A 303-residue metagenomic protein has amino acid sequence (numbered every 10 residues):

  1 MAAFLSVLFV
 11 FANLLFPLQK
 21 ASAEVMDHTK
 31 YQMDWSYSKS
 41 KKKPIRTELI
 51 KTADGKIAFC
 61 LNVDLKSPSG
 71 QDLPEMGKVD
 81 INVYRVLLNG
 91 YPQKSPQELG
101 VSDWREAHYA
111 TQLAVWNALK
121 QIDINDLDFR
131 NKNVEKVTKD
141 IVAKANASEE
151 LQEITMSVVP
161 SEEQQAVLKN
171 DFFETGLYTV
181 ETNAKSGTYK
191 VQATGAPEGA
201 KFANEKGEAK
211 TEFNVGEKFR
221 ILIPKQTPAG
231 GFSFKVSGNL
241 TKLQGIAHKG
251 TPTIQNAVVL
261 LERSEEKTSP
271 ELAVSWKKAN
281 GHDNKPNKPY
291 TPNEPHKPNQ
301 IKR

Functional and structural regions predicted by a protein language model:
M1-K20: C-terminal segment of classical bacterial N-terminal signal peptides
K20-A23, G250-R303: Intrinsically disordered, low-complexity repeat and linker tracts
S22-A147: Short, surface-exposed polybasic-aromatic patches that bind anionic ligands, especially phosphate groups
E162-E174, Q300-R303: Short, solvent-exposed loop/linker segments at the N-terminal edge of repeated beta-sheet extracellular domains
K185, Q192-G216: Low-complexity "stalk/linker" and mucin-like segments enriched in Ser/Thr/Pro/Ala/Gly
F213-P228: Short, hydrophobic beta-strand segments
P228-F234: Exposed beta-strand face motif in extracellular beta-rich ectodomains
L240-I246: Short acidic/polar inter-strand loop motif in beta-rich domains
